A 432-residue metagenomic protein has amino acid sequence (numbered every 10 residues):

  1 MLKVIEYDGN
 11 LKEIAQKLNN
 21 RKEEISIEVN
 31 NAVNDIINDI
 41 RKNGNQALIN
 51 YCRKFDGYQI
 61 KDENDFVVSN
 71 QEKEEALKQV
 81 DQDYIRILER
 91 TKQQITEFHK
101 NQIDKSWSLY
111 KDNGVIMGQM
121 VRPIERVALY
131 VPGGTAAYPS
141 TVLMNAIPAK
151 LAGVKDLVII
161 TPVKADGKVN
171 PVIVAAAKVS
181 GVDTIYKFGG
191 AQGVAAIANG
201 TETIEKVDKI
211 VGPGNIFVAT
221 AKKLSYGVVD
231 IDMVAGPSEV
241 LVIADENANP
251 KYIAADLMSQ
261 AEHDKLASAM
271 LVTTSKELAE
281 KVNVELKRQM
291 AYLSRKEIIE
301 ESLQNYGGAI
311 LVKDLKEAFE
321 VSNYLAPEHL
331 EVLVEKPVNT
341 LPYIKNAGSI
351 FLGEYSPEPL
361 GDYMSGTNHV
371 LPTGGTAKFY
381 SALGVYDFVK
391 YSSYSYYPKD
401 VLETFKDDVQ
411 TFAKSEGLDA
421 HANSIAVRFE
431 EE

Functional and structural regions predicted by a protein language model:
M1-E125: N-terminal Rossmann-like NAD(P)+-binding subdomain of aldehyde/semialdehyde dehydrogenases
L2-G9, T184-G189, A309-D314: Short acidic-hydrophobic, aromatic-tinged amphipathic segments that line or gate anion-handling sites
L109-A175: Conserved small-residue-rich beta-alpha loop and adjacent elements that most often cradle the phosphate/pyrophosphate
K155-K164, A269-S275, G353: Short internal beta-strands
G181-Y252, D256-S259, H263-S268: Conserved NAD(P)+-binding/catalytic subdomain of aldehyde/semialdehyde dehydrogenases
P213, M233-A244, Q260-N283, I299-I310 (+3 more regions): Short loop-to-beta-strand entry elements in the cores of soluble alpha/beta enzymes
Y324-E432: C-terminal core of ALDH-fold dehydrogenases
